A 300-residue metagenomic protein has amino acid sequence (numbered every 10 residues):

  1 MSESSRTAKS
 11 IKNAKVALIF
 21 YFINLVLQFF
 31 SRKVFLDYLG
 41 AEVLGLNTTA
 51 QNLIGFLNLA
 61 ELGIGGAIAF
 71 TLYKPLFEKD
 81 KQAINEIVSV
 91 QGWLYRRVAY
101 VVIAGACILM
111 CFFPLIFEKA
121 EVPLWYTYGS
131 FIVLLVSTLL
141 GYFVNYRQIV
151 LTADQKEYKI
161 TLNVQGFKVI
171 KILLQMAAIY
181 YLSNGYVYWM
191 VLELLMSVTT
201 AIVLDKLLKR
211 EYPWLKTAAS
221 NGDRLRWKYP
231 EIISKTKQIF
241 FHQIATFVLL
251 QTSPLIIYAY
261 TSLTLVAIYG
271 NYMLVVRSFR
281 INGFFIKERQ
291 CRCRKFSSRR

Functional and structural regions predicted by a protein language model:
M1-S10, Y186-W189, L204-L250, R292 (+1 more regions): Interhelical loop/hinge segments that connect adjacent transmembrane helices in multipass membrane
K9-K74, I103-A106, I172, M176 (+3 more regions): Signature of the first transmembrane helix
S10-I11, T48, Q82-R97, I233 (+2 more regions): Interfacial transmembrane-helix starts/ends
I11, V136-G166, V187: Membrane-interface junctions at transmembrane-helix termini in multi-pass inner-membrane proteins
E42-G45, Y128, Y158, Y186-V187 (+1 more regions): Residues that define the loop-to-transmembrane-helix transition and helix capping in multi-pass membrane transporters
L62-E78, A153, Y212-W214, V276-R300: Helix-loop junctions and terminal segments of transmembrane helices in multi-pass membrane transport/translocation
A104, I108-L115, E121-V144, T161 (+2 more regions): Alpha-helical transmembrane segments of multi-pass membrane proteins
Y128, I132, T161-Y212, G270-V276: Hydrophobic alpha-helical transmembrane segments
